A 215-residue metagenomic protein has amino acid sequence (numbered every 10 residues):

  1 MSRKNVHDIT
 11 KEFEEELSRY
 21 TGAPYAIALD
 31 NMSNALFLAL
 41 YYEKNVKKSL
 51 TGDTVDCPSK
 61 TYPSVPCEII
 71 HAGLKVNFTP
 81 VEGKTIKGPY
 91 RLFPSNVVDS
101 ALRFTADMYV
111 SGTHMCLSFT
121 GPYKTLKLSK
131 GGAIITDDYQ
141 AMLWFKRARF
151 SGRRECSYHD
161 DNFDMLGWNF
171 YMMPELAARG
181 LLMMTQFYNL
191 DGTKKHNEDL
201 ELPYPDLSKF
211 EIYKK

Functional and structural regions predicted by a protein language model:
M1-K11, M184-Y188: A glycine-/small-polar-enriched, mobile loop at the entrance of the PLP active site in fold-type I
R3, Y20-T21, T125-S129: Short glycine-enriched loop/turn motifs at secondary-structure junctions
H7, D30-S33, S59, Y139: Alpha-helix N-cap/helix-start capping motif
K11-V55, E68-A72: Phosphate-binding glycine-rich loop
A23, M32, P80-G83, G121-Y123: Short, acidic/glycine-rich phosphate-metal binding loop used to engage nucleotide
Y41-D107: PLP-dependent aminotransferase-like
F104-A106, V110-K215: Active-site region of PLP-dependent enzymes
